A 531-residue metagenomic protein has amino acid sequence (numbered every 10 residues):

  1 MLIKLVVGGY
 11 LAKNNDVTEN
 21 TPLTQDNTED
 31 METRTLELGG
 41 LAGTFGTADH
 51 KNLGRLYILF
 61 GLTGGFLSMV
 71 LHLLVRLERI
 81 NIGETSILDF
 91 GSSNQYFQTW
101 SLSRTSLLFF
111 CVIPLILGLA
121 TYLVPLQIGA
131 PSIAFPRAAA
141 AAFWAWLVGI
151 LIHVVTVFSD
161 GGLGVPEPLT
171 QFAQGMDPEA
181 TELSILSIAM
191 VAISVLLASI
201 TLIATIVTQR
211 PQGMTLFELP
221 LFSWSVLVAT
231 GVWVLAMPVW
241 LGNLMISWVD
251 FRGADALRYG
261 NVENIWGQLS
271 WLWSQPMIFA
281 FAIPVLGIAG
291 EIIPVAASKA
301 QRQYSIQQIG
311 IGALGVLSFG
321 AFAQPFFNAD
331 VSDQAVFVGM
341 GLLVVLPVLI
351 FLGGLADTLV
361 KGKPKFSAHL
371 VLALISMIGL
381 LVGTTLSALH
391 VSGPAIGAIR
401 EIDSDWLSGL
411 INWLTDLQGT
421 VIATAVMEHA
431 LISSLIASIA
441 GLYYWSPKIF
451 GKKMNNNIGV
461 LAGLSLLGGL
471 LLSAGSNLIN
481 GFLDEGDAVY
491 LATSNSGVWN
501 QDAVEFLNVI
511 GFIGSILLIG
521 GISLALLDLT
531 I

Functional and structural regions predicted by a protein language model:
L2-L23: N-terminal acidic, proline/glycine-rich, low-complexity intrinsically disordered segments
D16-I531: Membrane-embedded and interfacial regions of multi-pass energy-transducing membrane proteins
